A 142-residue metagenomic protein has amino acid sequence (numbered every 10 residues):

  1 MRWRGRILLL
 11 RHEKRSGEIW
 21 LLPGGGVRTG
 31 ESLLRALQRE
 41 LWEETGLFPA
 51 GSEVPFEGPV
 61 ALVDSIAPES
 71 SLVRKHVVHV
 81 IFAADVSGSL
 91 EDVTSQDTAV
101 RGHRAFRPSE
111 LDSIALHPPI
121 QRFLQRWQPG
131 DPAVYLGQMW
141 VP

Functional and structural regions predicted by a protein language model:
M1-L22, L34, P49, V54: N-terminal strand-loop-strand
R4, L72, M139-W140: Acidic, metal-coordinating catalytic segment for phosphate/diphosphate chemistry, firing primarily on the Nudix
R6-I7, G46, L116, P132-A133: Generic structural signal for secondary-structure transition and capping sites
L10-H12, P59-L62: Residue-level detector of high-confidence beta-strand sites
H12-E13, V80, M139-P142: Short, well-ordered beta-to-alpha junction loops that form the rim of enzyme active sites and present histidine/acidic
V27-F56, L62-P119: Unchanged
R122-P142: Charged phosphate-binding loop/patch that engages nucleotide di/tri-phosphates or the phosphate backbone of nucleic
